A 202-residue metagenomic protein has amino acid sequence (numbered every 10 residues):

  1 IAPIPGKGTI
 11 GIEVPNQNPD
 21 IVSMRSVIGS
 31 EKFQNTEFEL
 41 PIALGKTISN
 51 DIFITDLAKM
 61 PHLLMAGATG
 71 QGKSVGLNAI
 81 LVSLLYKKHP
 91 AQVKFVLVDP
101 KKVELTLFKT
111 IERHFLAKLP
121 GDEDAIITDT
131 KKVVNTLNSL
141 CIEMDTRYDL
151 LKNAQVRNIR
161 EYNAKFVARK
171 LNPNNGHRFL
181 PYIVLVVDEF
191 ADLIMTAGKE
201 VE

Functional and structural regions predicted by a protein language model:
A2-E13, S26-V156, N175, L180-E202: P-loop NTPase catalytic phosphate-binding loop
N16-S23: Short, charged/polar, Gly/Pro-enriched secondary-structure boundary elements
N158-Y162: Cytosolic-facing regulatory segments adjacent to core modules
F166-N172: Conserved RecA-like ASCE ATPase "motif II neighborhood" in helicase/translocase motors
